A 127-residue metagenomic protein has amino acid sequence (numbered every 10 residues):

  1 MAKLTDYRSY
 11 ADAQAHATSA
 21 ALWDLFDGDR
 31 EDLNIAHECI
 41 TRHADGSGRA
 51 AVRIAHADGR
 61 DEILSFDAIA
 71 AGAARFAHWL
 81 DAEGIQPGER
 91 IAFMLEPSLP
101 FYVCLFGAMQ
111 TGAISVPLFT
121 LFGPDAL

Functional and structural regions predicted by a protein language model:
M1-F26: N-terminal presequences and immediately downstream first alpha-helices
A2-Y10, R30-R53, A74: A short N-terminal helical cap/helix-turn-helix that marks the beginning of AMP-binding/adenylate-forming
F26-D27, A57: Short aromatic-glycine motifs in intrinsically disordered, low-complexity regions
G48-F106, G123-A126: Conserved AMP-binding/adenylate-forming core of the ANL superfamily
M109: Anion (oxyanion) recognition and catalysis
G112: Structured binding elements
L118-T120: Short beta->alpha connector loops at strand-helix junctions that form conserved, small/polar/Pro-enriched
